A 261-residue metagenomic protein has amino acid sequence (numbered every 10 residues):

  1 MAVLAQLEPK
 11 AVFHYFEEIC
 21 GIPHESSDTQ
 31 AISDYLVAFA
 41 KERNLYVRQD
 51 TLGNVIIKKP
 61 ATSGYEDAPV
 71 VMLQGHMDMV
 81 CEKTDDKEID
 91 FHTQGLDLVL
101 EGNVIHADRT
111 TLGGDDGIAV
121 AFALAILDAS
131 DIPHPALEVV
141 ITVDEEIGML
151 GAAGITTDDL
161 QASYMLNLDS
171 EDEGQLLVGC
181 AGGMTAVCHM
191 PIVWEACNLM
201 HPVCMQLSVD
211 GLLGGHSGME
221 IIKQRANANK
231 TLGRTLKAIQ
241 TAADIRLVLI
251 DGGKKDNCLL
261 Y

Functional and structural regions predicted by a protein language model:
A2-N103: Acidic/His- and Gly-rich active-site-bordering loop/insert found across diverse amide/peptide-bond hydrolases
C20, A40, N44, C81 (+3 more regions): Structural signal for hydrophobic packing residues in well-ordered secondary-structure cores of soluble enzyme domains
P23, Q94-D97, E101-H106, T110 (+2 more regions): Midchain, well-structured core segments that form catalytic/ion-binding scaffolds
S27, H134-A136, A242-D244: Short secondary-structure junction motifs
S33, D116-V120, N229: Short alpha-helical patches at coil-to-helix transitions and adjacent helical residues in well-structured domains
L36, V120-L127, L232-L236: Buried hydrophobic packing segments
Y65-I147, A152-S163: Active-site metal-coordination/substrate-binding segment of hydrolases, especially metallo-dependent peptidases
